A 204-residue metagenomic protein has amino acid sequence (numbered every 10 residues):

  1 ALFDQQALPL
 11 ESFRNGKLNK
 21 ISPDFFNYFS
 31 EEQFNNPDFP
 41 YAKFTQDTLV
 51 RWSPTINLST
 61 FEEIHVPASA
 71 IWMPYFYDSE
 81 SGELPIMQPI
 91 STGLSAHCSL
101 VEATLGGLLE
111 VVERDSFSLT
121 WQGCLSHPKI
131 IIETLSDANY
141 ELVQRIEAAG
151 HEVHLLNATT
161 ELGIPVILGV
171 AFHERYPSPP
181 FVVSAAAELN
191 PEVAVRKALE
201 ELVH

Functional and structural regions predicted by a protein language model:
A1-H204: Helix-coil modules at protein/domain termini and other flexible surface or pore-lining loops, especially C-terminal
